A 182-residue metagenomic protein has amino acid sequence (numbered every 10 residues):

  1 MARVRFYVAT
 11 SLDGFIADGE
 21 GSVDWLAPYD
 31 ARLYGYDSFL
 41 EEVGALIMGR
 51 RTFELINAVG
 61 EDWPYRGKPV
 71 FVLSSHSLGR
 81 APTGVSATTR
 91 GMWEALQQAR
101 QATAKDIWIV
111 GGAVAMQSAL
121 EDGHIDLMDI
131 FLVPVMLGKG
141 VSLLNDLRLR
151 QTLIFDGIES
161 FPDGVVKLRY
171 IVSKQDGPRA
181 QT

Functional and structural regions predicted by a protein language model:
M1-T182: Enzymes that bind and transform nitrogen-containing heteroaromatic metabolites
